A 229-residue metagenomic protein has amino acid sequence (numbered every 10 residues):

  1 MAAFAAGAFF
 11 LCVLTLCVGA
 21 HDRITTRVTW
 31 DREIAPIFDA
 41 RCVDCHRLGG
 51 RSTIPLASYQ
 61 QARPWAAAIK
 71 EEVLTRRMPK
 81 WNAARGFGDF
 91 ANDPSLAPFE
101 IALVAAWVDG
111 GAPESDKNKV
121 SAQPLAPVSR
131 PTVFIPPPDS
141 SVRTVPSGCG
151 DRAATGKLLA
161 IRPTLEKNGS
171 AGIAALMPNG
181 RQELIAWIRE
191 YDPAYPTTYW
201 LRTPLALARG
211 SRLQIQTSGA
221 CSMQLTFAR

Functional and structural regions predicted by a protein language model:
M1-A2, I37: Short amphipathic alpha-helical "recognition" segments used for binding
A3-T15: Bacterial N-terminal signal peptides
C12, H21, T26-V28, I54 (+4 more regions): Short secondary-structure boundary micro-motifs
T15-L16, P204: Intrinsically disordered, low-complexity proline-rich regions
L16-G148, I215-R229: Aromatic- and Gly/Pro-enriched helix-to-coil junctions and flexible linker segments
F134-R209, Q214-R229: His-enriched metal-coordination microenvironments in redox/metal-binding proteins
